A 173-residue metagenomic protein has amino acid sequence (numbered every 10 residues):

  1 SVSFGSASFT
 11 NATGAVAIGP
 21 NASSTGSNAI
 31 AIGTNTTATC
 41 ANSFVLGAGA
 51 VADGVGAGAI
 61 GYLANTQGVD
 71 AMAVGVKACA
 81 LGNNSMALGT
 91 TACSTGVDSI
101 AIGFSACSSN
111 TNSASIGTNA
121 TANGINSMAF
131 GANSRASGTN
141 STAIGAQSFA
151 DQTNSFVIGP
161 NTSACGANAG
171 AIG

Functional and structural regions predicted by a protein language model:
S1-G173: Glycine- and small/polar-enriched repetitive beta-structure motifs of secreted/surface proteins
